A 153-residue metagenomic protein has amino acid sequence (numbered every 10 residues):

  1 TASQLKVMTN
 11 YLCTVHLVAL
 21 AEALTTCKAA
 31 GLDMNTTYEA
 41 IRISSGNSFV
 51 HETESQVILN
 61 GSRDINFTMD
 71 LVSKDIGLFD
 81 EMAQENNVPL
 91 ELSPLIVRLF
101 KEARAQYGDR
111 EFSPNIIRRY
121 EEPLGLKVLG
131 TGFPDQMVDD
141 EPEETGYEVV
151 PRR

Functional and structural regions predicted by a protein language model:
A2-P123: Helical "substrate-binding/catalytic lid" subdomain of Rossmann-like NAD(P)-dependent dehydrogenases/reductases
K101, A105-R153: NAD(P)-dependent dehydrogenase/reductase Rossmann-like domain
